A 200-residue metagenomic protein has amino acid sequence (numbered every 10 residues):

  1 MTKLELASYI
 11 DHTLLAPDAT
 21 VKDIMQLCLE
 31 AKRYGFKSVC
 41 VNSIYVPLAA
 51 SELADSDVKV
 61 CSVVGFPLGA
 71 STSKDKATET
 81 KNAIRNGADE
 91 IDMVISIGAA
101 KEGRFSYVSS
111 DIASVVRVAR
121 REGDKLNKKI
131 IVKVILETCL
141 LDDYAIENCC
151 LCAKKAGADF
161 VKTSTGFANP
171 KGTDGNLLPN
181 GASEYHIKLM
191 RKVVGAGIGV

Functional and structural regions predicted by a protein language model:
K3-Y34, V46-V200: Alpha/beta enzyme core
K37: Metallocofactor- and cofactor-centric catalytic cores in central/energy metabolism, strongly enriched
V41-N42: Replace "coordinates the UDP/GDP/TDP-sugar" with "coordinates nucleotide-activated sugar donors
